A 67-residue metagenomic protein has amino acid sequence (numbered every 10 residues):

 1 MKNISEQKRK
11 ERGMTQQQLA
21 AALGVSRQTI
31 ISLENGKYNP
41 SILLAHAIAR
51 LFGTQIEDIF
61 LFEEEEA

Functional and structural regions predicted by a protein language model:
N3-A22: Short basic helix-loop element that most often maps to the first helix and adjoining turn of HTH DNA-binding modules
K8, I42-L43, I56: Short, Lys/Arg-enriched C-terminal cap helix and immediately downstream tail that follows
Q18, T29, D58: Residues in the helix-turn-helix
V25-Y38: Recognition helix of helix-turn-helix/homeodomain-like DNA-binding domains that insert into the DNA major groove
A45-A49, I59: Hydrophobic micro-packing sites on short alpha-helices
L61-A67: Short, charged recognition helix plus adjacent turn of helix-turn-helix-like nucleic-acid-binding domains
